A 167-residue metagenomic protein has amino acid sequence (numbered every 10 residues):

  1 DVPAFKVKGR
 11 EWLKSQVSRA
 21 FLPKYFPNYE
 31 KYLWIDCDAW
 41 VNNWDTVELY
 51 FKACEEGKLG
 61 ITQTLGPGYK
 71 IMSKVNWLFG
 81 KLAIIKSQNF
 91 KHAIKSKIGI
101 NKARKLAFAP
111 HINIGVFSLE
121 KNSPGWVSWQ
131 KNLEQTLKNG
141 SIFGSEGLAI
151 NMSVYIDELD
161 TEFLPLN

Functional and structural regions predicted by a protein language model:
D1-N167: Glycosyltransferase catalytic domains, chiefly GT-A lineage
